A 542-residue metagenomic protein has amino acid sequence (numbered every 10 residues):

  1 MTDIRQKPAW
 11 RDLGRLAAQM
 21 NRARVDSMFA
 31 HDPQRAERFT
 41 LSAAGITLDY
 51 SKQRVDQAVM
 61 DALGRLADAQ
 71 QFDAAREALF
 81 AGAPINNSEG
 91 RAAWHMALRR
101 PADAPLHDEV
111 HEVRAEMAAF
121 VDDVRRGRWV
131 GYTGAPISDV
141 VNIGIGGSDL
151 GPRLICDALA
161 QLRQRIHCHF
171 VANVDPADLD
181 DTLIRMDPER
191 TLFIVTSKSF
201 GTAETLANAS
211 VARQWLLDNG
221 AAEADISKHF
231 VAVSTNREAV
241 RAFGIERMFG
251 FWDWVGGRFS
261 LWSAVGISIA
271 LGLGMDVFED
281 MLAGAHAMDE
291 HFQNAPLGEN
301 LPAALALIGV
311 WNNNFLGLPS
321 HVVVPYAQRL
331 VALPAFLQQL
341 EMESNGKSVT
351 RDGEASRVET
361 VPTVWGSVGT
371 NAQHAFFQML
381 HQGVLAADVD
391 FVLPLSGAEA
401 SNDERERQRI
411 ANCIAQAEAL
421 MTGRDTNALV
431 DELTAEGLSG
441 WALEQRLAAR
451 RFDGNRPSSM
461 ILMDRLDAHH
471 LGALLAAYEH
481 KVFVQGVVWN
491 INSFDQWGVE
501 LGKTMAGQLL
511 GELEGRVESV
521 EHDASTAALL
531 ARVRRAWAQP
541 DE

Functional and structural regions predicted by a protein language model:
R5-D12, L16-F29, R35-T133, E406-W441 (+4 more regions): Extended, charge-enriched "interface" segments that sit outside catalytic cores
P8, H31-Q34, R54, A58 (+18 more regions): Conserved active-site and cofactor/substrate-binding residues in soluble primary-metabolism enzymes
A119-G127, T133-A295, Q508: Glycine-rich phosphate-binding loops that contact phosphosugars or nucleotide phosphates
S138-G144, F193-S199, S320-A327, T363-V364 (+1 more regions): Short glycine-rich or small-residue beta-strand-to-loop segments that form or flank ligand, phosphate, metal/Fe-S
I155-A160, I184-P188, A209-V211, L337-N345 (+3 more regions): Short, solvent-exposed amphipathic alpha-helical segments in soluble enzyme and RNA/protein-processing domains
W215-N402, G423, G454, L501-L510 (+1 more regions): Active-site phosphate/pyrophosphate-binding segments
H381, L393-G472, A476, V482: Substrate-recognition/cap regions that form aromatic- and gly/pro-loop-enriched pockets for small-molecule ligands
S459-R516, D523-W537: C-terminal helical/tail subdomains of lipid-metabolizing enzymes
